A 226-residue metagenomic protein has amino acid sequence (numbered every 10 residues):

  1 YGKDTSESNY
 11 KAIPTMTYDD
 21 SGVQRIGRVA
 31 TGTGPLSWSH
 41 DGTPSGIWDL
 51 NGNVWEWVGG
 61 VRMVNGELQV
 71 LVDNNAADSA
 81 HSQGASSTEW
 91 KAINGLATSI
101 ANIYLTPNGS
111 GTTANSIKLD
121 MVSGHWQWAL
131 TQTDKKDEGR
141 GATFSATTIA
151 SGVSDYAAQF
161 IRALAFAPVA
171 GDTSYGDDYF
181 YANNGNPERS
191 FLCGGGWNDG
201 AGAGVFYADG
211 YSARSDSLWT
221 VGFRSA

Functional and structural regions predicted by a protein language model:
K3-G27, G32-S37, D41-P44, L50 (+2 more regions): C-terminal, surface-exposed recognition/capping segments
V64-N74: A short, polar/charged loop-to-alpha-helix boundary motif
D73-S82, A226: C-terminal, active-site-flanking charged/polar segments
